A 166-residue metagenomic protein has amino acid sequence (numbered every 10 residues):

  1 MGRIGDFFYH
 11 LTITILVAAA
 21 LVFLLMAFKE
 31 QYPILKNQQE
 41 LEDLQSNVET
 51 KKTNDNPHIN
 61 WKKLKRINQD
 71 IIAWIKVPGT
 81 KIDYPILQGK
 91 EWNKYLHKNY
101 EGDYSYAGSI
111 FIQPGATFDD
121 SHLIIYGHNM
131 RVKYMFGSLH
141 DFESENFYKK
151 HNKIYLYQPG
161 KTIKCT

Functional and structural regions predicted by a protein language model:
M1-V17: N-terminal Sec-pathway targeting helices
V17-T166: Solvent-exposed, non-transmembrane regions of membrane-associated and secreted proteins
